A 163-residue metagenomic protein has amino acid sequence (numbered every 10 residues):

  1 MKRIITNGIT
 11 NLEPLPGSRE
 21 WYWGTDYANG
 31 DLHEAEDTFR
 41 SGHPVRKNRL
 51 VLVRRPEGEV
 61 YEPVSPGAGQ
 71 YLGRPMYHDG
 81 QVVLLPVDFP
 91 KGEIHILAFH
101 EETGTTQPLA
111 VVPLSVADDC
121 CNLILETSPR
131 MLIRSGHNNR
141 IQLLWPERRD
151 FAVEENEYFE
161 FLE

Functional and structural regions predicted by a protein language model:
M1-T10, H33-P66, F89-V116, R134-E163: Surface-exposed loop/turn elements that mediate protein-protein interactions on large endomembrane-trafficking
I5-W21, G73-H78, D88-F89, C121-G136 (+1 more regions): Structural signature of eukaryotic scaffold interfaces centered on beta-propeller domains
E20-H33, V83, R130-I133: Structural core positions within WD40/WD-like beta-propeller blades
A28-G30, A68-R74: N-terminal low-complexity, intrinsically disordered tails enriched in Ser/Pro/Gly and acidic/polar residues
G69-Y71, A117-C120: Beta-rich catalytic cores
V82-L84, I94: Basic (Lys/Arg-enriched) interaction patch that binds polyanionic ligands
